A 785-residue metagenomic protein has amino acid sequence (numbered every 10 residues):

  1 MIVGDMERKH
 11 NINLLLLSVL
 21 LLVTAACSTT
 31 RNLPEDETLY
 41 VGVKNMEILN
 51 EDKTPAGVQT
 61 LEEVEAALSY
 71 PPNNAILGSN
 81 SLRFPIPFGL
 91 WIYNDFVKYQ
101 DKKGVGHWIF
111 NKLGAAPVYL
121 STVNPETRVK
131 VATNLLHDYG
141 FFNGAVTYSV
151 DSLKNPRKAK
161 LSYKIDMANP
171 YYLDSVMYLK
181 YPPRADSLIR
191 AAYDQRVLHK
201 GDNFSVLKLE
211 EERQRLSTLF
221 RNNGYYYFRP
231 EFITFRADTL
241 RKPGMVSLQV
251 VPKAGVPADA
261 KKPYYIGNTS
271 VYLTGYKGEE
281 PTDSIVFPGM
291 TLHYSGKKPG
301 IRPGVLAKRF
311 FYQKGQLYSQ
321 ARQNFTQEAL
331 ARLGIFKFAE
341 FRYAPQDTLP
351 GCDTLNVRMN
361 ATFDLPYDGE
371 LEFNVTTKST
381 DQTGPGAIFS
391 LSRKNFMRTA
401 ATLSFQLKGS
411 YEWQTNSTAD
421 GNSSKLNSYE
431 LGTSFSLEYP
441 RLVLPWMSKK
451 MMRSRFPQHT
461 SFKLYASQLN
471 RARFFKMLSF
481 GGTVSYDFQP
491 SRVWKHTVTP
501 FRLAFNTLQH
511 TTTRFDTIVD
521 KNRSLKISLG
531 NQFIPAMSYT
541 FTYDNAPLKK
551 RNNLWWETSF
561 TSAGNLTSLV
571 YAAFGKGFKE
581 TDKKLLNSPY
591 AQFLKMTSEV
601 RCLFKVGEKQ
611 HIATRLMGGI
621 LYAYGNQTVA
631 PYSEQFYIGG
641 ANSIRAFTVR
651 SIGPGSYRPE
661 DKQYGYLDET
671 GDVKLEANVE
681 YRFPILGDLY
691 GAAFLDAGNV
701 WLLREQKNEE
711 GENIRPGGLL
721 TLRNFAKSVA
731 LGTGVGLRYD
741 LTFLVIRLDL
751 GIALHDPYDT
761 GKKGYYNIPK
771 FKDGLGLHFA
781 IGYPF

Functional and structural regions predicted by a protein language model:
D5-L15: Bacterial N-terminal signal peptides that target proteins for export
E7, S28-R332, F341, T354: Interaction-mediating elements
V23-A26: C-terminal motif of bacterial Sec signal peptides marking the signal peptidase cleavage site
N50, I165-N169, K180, V250-A254 (+12 more regions): Flexible glycine-/small-residue-rich
L188, P299, S319-R551, W555 (+6 more regions): Gram-negative/organellar outer-membrane beta-barrel architecture
L292, G296, T376-T380, T497-F683 (+2 more regions): C-terminal outer-membrane beta-barrel translocator/porin domains of Gram-negative envelope proteins and their
L330, L391, L437, T558 (+7 more regions): Hydrophobic, well-ordered secondary-structure elements that form the walls of internal hydrophobic environments
L371, L403-L407, F462-L464, W556-F560 (+5 more regions): Membrane-embedded beta-strand positions of outer-membrane beta-barrel proteins
